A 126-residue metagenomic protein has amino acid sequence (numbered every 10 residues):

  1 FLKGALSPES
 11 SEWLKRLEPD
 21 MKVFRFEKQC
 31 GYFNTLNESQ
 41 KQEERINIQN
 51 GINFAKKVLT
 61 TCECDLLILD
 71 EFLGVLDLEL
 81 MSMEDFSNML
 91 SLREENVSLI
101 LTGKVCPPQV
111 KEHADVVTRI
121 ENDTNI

Functional and structural regions predicted by a protein language model:
F1-L59: Conserved P-loop
S39-E43, D70-V75: Short, basic, glycine/proline-bearing loop/turn elements
K57-T60, F72-I126: Replace "adjacent to P-loop NTPase cores in ATP/GTP-dependent enzymes" with "adjacent to NTP-binding cores
